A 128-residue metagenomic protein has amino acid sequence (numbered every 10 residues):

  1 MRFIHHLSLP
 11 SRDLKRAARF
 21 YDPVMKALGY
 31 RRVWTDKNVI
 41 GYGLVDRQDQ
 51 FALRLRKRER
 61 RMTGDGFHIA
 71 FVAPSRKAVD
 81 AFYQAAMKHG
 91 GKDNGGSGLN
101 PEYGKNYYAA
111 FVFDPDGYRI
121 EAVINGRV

Functional and structural regions predicted by a protein language model:
M1-A18, I69, G126-V128: N-terminal beta-strand motif that seeds the catalytic metal site of vicinal oxygen chelate
S8-Q50: Core segments of cupin and vicinal oxygen chelate
S11-R16, F71-P115: Vicinal oxygen chelate
G43-A81: Long, continuous compositionally biased terminal/linker segments
F113-V128: Short, contiguous alpha-helical
